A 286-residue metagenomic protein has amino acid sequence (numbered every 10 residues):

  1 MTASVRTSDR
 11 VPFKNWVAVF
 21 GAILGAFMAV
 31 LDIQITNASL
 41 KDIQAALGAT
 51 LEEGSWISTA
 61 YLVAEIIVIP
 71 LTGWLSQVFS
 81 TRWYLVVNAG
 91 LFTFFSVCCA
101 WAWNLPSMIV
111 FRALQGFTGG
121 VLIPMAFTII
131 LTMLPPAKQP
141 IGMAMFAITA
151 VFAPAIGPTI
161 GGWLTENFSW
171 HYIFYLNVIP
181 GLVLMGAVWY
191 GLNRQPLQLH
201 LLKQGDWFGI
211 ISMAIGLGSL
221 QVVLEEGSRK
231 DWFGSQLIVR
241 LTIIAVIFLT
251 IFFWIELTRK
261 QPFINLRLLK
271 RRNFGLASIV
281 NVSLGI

Functional and structural regions predicted by a protein language model:
M1-V11: Short, Lys/Arg-rich, polar N-terminal cytosolic tail immediately upstream of the first transmembrane signal-anchor
W16-L31, T36-A38, L47, L51 (+9 more regions): 12-transmembrane solute porter fold
M28, D32, A64, C98 (+6 more regions): Residue-level hotspots within pore-lining transmembrane alpha-helices of multi-pass secondary transporters
T36-S39, T59, A126, I160 (+3 more regions): Hydrophobic/aromatic residues in alpha-helical transmembrane segments
Y61-V63, V151-F152, N281: Short hydrophobic/small-residue motifs within alpha-helical transmembrane segments of multi-pass transporter-like
I69-G209: Helix-loop-helix hairpins in multi-pass membrane proteins, especially solute transporters
E166-V280: Hydrophobic transmembrane-helix bundles of small-molecule transporters
